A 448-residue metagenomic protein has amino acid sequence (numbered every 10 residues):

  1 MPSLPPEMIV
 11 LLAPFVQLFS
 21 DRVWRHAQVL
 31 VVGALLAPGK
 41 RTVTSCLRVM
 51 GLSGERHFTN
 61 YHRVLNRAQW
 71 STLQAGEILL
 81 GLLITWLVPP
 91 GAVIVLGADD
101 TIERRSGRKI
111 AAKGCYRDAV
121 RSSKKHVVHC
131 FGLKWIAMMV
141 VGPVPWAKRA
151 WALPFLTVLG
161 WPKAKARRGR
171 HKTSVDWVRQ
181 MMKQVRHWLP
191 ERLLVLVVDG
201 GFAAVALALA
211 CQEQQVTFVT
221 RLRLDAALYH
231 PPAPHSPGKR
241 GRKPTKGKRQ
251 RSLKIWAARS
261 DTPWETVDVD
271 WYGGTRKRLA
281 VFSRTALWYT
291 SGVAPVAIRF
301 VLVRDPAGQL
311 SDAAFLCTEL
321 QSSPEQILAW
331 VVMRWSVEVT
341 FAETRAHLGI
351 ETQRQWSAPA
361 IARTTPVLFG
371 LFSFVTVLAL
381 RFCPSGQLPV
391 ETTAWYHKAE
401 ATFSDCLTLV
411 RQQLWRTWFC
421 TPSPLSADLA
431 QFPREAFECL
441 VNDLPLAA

Functional and structural regions predicted by a protein language model:
M1-F15, F19, E77, R108-I110 (+1 more regions): Single, function-defining residue in the core of a domain
M1-R63: Gly/serine-rich nucleotide phosphate-binding loop at the start of the catalytic core of nucleotide/ADP-ribose-handling
H26, P38-T42, R56-N60, W70 (+7 more regions): Generic alpha-helix structural propensity
H26-Q28, V43-L47, G76-E77, F341-H347: Short coil/turn segments at secondary-structure boundaries
V31-A34, V64, L194-G201: Conserved short loop/turn motifs at secondary-structure junctions
L35, M50, V64-L73, S123-V128 (+1 more regions): Short secondary-structure transition/capping motifs
L35-K40, G51-G54, Q69, R105 (+3 more regions): Short alpha-helix boundary/capping elements
R67-T157, S283-L287: Active-site-proximal, Lys/Arg-enriched surface segment that forms a nucleic-acid-binding/basic interface patch
